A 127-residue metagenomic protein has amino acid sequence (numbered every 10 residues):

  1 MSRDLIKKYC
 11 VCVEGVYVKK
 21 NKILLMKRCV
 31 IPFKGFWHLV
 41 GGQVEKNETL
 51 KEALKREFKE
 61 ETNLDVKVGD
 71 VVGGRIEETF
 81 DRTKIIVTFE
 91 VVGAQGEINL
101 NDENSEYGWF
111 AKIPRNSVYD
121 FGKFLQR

Functional and structural regions predicted by a protein language model:
M1-I23: Conserved N-terminal beta-strand and adjoining loop/helix that marks the start of the Nudix/MutT-like hydrolase domain
V11-V13, N21, T83-V87, S105: Change "...and in nucleic-acid phosphodiester-cleaving endonucleases..." to "...and in nucleic-acid processing enzymes
Y17, T88-V92, W109-A111: Short, well-ordered beta-strand micro-motif
K22-E60: Conserved Nudix-box catalytic region and its N-terminal flanking loop in Nudix hydrolases and closely related
V44, G93-A94, I98, K112: Hydrophobic pocket-lining residues within nucleotide cofactor-binding pockets
L64-G73: A short coil-to-beta-strand element that immediately follows conserved catalytic motifs
R75-E97: Active-site-adjacent beta-strand/loop module that shapes the phosphate/pyrophosphate-binding cleft
N99-R127: NUDIX/MutT-family hydrolases
